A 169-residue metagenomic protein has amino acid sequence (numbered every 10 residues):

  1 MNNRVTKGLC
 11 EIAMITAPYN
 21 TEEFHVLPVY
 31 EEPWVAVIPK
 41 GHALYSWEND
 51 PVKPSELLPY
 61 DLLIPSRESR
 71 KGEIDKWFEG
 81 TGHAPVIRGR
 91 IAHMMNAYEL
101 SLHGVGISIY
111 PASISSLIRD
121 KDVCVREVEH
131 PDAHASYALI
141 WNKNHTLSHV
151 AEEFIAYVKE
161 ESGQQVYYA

Functional and structural regions predicted by a protein language model:
M1-K40, S46-E48, K76, S101-V105 (+1 more regions): Short beta-strand-centered segments that line the small-molecule binding cleft or hinge of alpha/beta clamshell
M1-N3, R90-Y98: Short helix-initiation/N-cap motifs at beta->coil->alpha
C10-T16, R90-A92, I109-P111, S115: Short beta-strand and adjacent tight-turn residues that come in two discontinuous sequence segments and form the edges
T16-A17, I64, A84-H93: Short beta-strand-to-loop elements that line the ligand-binding cleft of bilobed periplasmic-binding protein-like
A17-P18, K40-G41, A112-I114, Y137: Short secondary-structure boundary segments
V35-V37, A43, D61-L63, I107 (+1 more regions): Residues embedded in well-ordered beta-strands
Y45, P51-V52, Y60-T81, L147-A151 (+2 more regions): Secondary-structure junction motif
C124-Y168: A late-sequence structural motif
